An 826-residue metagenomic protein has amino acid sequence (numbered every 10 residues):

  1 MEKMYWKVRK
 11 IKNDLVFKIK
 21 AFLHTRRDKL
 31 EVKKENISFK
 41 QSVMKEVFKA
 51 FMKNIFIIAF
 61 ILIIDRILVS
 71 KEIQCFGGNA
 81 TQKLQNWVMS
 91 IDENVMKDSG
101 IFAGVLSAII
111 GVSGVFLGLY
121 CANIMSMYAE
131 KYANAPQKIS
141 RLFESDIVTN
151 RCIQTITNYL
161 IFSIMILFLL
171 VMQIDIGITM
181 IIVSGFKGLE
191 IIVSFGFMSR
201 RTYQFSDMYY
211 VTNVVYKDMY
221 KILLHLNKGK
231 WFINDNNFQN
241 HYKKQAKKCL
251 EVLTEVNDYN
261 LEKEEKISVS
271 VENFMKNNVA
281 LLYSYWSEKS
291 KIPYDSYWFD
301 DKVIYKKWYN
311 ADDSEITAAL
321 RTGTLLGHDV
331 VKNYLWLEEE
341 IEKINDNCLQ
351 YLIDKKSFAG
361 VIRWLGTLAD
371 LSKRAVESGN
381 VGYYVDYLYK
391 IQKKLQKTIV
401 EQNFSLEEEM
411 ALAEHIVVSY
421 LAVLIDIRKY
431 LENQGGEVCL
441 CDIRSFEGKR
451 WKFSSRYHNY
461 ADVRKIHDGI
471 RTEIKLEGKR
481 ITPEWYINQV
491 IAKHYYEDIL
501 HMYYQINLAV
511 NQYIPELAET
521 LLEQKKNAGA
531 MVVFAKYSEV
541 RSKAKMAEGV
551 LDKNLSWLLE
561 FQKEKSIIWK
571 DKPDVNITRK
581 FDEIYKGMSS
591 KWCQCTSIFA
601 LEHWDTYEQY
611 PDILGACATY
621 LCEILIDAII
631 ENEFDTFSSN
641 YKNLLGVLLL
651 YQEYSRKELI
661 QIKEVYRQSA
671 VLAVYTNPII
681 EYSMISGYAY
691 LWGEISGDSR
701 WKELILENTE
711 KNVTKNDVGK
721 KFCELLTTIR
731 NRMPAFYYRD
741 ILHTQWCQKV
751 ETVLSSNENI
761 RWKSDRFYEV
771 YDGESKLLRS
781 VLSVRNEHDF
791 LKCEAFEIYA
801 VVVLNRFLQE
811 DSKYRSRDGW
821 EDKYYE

Functional and structural regions predicted by a protein language model:
M1-G114: Membrane-anchoring hydrophobic segments
K7-V8, K12-A21, R141-F143, F168-E826: Binding/recognition "hotspot" determinant
N36-N54, E93-G111, A135-T155, D175-S184 (+1 more regions): Membrane-interface segments at loop-to-transmembrane junctions
E46-K49, I124-M127, F599, S699: Residue-level detector of solvent-exposed, low-hydrophobicity positions
I64-I73, M96-M172, I191-T202: Transmembrane alpha-helix detector for multi-pass membrane proteins
I91, V95, C121-A122, I181 (+1 more regions): Generic, low-specificity signal for short hydrophobic/alpha-helical stretches with a mild N-terminal bias, encompassing
